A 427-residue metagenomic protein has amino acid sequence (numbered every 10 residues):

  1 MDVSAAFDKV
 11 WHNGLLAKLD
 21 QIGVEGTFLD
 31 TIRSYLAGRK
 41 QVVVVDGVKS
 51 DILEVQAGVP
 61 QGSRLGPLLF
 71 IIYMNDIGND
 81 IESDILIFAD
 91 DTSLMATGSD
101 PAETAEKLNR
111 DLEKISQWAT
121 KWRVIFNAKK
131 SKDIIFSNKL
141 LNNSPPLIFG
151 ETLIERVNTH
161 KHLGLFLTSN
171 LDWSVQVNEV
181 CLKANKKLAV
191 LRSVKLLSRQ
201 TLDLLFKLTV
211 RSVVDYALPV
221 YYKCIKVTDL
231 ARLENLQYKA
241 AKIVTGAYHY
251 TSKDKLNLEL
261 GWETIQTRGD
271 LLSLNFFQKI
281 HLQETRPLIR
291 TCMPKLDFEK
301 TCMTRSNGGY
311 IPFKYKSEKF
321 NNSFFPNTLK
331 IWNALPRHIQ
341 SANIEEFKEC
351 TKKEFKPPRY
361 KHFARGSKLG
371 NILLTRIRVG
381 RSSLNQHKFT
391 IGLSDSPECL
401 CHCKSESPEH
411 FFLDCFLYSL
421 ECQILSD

Functional and structural regions predicted by a protein language model:
M1-P60, A96: Conserved pre-catalytic core of RNA-dependent polymerases
D2, L19, I32, G62 (+14 more regions): Short, conserved catalytic/metal-binding micro-motifs enriched in Asp/Glu and His
V43-L69, M95-P101, R156, N170 (+5 more regions): Short, conserved non-catalytic motifs in the polymerase core
V48, R110, I125-T159: Short, conserved micro-motifs composed of acidic
P67-A96: Active-site palm subdomain of RNA-directed nucleic acid polymerases
S116-N127, K132-I135, D229-K300, H410: Short, charged alpha-helical motifs in flexible N/C-terminal segments and linkers
T152-V220: Basic, alpha-helical interaction scaffolds
K353, P357-D427: Family-specific functional microsites
